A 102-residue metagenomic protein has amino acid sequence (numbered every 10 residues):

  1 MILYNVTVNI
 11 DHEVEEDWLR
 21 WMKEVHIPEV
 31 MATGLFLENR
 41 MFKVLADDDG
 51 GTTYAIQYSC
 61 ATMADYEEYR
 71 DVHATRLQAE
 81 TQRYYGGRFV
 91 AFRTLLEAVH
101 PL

Functional and structural regions predicted by a protein language model:
M1-L3, G34: Coil-to-beta-strand transition motifs
I2, P28, T52, A91-T94: Short, functionally important structural connectors and interaction interfaces within domains
L3-N9, M41-V72: Short, well-ordered beta-strand segments in beta-rich or mixed alpha/beta enzyme and ligand-binding folds
V14, A64-Y66, P101: Residue-level signal for secondary-structure boundary sites
V14-R40, A79: Short amphipathic alpha-helical segments
R40-D49, A79-L102: Glycine-rich beta-strand-turn "strand-cap" elements at beta-sheet edges
R76: BZIP DNA-binding basic region
